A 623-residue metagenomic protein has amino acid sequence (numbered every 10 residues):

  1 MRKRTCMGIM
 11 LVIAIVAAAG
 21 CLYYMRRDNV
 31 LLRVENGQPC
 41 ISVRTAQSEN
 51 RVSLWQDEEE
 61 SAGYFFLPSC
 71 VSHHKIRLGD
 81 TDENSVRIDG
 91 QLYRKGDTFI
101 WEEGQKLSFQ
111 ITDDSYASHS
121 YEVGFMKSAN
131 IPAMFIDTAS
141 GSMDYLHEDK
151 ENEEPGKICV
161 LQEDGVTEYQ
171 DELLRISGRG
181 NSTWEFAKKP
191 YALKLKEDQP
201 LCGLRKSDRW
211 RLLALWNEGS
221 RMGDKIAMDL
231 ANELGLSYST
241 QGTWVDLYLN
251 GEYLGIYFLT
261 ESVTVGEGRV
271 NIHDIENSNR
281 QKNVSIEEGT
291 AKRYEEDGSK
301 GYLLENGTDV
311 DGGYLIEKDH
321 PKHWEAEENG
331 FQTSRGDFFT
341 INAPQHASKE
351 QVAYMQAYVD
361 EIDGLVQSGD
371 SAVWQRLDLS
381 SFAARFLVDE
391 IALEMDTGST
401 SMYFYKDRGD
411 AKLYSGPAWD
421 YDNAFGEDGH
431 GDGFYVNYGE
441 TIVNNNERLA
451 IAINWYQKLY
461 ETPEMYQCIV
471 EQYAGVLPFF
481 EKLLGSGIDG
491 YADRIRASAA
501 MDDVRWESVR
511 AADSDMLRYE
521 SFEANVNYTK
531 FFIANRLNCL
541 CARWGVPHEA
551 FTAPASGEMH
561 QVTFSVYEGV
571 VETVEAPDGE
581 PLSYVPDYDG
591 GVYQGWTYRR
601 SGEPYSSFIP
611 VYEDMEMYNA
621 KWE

Functional and structural regions predicted by a protein language model:
M1-I15: N-terminal Sec-pathway targeting helices
Y24-E103, Y116-S120: Predominantly extracytoplasmic/ectodomain segments of secreted and cell-surface proteins
E49-G63, C70-H74, P547-E623: Secondary-structure capping and domain/repeat boundary segments
N84-F109, R599-Y618: Serine/threonine-rich, repeat-prone extracellular segments and beta-strand-based repeat modules of secreted/surface
N84-V86, L234-D246, E394: Short, well-structured beta-strand/strand-turn elements
E154-A214, A347-Y354: Conserved oxyanion/phosphate-binding beta-strand-loop segments in alpha/beta enzyme cores
Q199-P200, A214, L236-T240, Y253-L387: Internal "kinase-insert"/substrate-recognition segments embedded within catalytic cores of ATP-dependent enzymes
R335-S399, Y405-Q561: Middle-to-C-terminal accessory/interaction subdomains
